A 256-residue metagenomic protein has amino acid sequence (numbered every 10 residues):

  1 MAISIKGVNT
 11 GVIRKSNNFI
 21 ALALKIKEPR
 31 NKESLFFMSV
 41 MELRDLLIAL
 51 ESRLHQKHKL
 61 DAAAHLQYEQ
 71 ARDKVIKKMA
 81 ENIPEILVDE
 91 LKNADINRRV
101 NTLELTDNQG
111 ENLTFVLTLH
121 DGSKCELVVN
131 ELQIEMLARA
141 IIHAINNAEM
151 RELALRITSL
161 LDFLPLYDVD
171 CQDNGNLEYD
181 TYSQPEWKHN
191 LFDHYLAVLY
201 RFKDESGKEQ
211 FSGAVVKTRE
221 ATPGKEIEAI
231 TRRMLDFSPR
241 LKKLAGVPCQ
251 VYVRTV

Functional and structural regions predicted by a protein language model:
M1-I20, I76-F115, V169-S206: Intrinsic, low-complexity N-terminal interaction/targeting segments
R14-L66, E111-R156, D204-G246: Extended intrinsically disordered, low-complexity coil regions enriched in Ser, Thr, Gly, Ala and often Pro
L60-I86, R151-Y179: Negatively charged, low-complexity tracts enriched in Asp/Glu with abundant Ser/Thr
L166-V256: A eukaryote-biased signal for long
